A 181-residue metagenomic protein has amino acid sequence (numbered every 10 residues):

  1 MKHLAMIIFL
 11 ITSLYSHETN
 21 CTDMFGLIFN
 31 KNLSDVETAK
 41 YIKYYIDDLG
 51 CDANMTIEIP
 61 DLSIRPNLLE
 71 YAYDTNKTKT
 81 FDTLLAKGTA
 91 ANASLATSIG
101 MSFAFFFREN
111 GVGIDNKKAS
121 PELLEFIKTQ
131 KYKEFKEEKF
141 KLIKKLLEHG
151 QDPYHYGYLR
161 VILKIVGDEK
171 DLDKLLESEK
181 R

Functional and structural regions predicted by a protein language model:
M1-E18: Classical Sec-dependent N-terminal signal peptides that target proteins to the secretory pathway
K2, A39-K43, P66: Short amphipathic alpha-helical segments
K2, G50, T75, G167-D168: C-terminal "tail" modules appended to repeat-scaffold proteins
T19-N32, N54-Y71, L85, A90-Q130 (+1 more regions): Ankyrin-repeat boundary/"N-cap" motif
D35-D47, N76-A86, F107-I127, E134-L147 (+1 more regions): Ankyrin repeat structural motif
H155-R181: Terminal, low-structured helical/coil segments at or just beyond the last alpha-helical repeat
